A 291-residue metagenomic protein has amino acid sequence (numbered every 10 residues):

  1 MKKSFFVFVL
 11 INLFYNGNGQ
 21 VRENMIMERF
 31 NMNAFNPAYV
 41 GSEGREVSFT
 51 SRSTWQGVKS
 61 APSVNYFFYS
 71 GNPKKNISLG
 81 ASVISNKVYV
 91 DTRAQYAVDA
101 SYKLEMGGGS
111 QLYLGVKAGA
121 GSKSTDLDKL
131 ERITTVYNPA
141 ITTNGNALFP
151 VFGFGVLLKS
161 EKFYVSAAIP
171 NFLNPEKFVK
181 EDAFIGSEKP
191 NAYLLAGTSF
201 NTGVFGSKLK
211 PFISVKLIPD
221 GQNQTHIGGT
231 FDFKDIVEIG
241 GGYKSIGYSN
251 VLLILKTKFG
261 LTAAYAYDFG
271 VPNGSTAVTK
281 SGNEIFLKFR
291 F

Functional and structural regions predicted by a protein language model:
M1-S4, M106-G108: Positively charged n-region of N-terminal signal peptides that target proteins for export
S4-L13: Sec-dependent N-terminal signal peptides
Y15-G19: Sec/Tat signal peptide C-region and signal peptidase I cleavage site
Q20-F291: Subset of outer-membrane beta-barrel
